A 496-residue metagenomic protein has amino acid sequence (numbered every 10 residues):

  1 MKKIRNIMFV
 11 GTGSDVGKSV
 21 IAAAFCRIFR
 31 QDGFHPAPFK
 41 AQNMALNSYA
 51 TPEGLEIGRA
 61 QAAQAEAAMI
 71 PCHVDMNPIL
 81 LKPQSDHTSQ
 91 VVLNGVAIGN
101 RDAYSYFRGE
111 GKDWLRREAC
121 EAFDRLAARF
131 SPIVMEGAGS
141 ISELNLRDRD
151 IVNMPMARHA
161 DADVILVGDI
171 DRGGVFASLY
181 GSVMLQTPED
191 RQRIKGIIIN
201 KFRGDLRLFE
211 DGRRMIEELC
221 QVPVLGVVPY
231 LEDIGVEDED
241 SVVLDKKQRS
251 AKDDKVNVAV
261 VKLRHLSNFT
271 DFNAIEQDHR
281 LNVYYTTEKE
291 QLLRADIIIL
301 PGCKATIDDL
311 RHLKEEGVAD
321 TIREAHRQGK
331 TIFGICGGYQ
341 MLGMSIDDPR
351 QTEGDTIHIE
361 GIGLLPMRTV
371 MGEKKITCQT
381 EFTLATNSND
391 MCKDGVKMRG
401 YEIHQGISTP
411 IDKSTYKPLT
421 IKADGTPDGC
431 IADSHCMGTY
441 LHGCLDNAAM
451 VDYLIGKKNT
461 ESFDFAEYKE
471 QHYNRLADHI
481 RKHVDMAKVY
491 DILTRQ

Functional and structural regions predicted by a protein language model:
M1-E324, T331, D348, E373 (+1 more regions): Flexible phosphate-sensing "switch/lid" loops adjacent to ATP/NTP-binding sites across phosphate-transfer
C336: Catalytic nucleophile serine of serine hydrolases, specifically the conserved "nucleophile elbow" pentapeptide
Y339-Q340, L445: Short active-site segment of divalent metal-dependent hydrolases/proteases that encodes the spacing between
G343-V396, G400: A conserved active-site-flanking secondary-structure segment within enzyme catalytic domains
